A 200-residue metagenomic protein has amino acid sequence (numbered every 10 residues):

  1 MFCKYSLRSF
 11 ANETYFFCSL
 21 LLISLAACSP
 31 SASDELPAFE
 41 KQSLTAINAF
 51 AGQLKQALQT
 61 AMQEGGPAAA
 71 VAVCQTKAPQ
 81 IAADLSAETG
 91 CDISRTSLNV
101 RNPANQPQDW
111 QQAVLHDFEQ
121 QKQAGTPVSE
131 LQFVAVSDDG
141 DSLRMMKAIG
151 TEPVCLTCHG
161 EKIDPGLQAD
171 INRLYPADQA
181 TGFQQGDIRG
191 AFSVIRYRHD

Functional and structural regions predicted by a protein language model:
M1-N12: N-terminal secretory signal peptides that target proteins for export/translocation
L7, L20-L22: Leucine-biased recognition of intrinsically disordered, low-complexity hydrophobic segments
N12-L20: Sec-dependent signal peptide recognition, specifically the positively charged N-region followed immediately by
L25-A27: C-terminal motif of bacterial Sec signal peptides marking the signal peptidase cleavage site
A32-T151, G166-D200: Extracytoplasmic c-type cytochrome modules immediately beyond a signal peptide or single-pass transmembrane anchor
E152-K162: The canonical Cys-X-X-Cys-His
